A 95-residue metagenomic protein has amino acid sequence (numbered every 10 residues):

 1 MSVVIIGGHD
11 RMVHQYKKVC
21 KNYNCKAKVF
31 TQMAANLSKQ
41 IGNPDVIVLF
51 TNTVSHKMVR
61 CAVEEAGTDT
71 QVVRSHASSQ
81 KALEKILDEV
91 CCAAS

Functional and structural regions predicted by a protein language model:
M1-K26: Short, charged N-terminal beta->alpha structural module
I6-G8, Q32, A77: Cofactor-binding loop segments of dinucleotide-utilizing enzymes, especially the Rossmann-like FAD- and NAD(P)+-binding
H14-Y16, K39, M58-R60, E84: Short glycine-/acidic-enriched loop or helix-start segments at secondary-structure transitions that form or flank
C25-Q40: A short, well-structured beta->alpha microelement
P44: An anion/phosphate-binding loop that grips the pyrophosphate of nucleotide cofactors and donors
N52-T53: Short glycine-/small-residue-rich Rossmann-like dinucleotide-binding loops
G67-S95: Ser/Thr/Gly-rich flexible loops in soluble cytosolic domains mediating phosphotransfer, phosphorylation
